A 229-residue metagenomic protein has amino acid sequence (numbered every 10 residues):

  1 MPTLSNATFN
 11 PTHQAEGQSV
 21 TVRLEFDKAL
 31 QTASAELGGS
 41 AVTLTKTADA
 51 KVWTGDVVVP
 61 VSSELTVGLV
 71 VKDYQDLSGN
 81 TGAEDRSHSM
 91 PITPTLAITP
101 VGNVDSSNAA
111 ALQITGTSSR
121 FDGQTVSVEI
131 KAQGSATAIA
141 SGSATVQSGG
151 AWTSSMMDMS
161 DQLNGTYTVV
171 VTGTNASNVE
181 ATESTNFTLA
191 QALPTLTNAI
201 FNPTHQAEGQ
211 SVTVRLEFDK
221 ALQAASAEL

Functional and structural regions predicted by a protein language model:
M1-T3, D76, R86-A97, N178 (+1 more regions): Flexible, low-complexity linkers/stalks enriched in Thr/Pro that connect modular domains
T12-Q18, G102-A110, T204-Q210: Short, solvent-exposed loop/linker segments at the N-terminal edge of repeated beta-sheet extracellular domains
V20-T45, Q124-Q133, D219-L229: Short, surface-exposed alpha-helix to beta-strand junction/turn motifs within ectodomains of secreted and cell-envelope
V22-F26, I114-S118, V214-F218: Aromatic/hydrophobic beta-strand junction motif of beta-rich domains
G39-A48, A138-G149: Solvent-exposed serine/threonine-rich low-complexity stretches and specific carbohydrate-binding patches
D49-D56, S148-M156: Aromatic sugar-binding surface patches on proteins that engage polysaccharides or sugar-phosphate polymers
V58-T66, D158-T166: Surface-exposed, short loops/turns at beta-strand junctions within beta-sandwich domains
V71-Y74, V171-G173: Conserved structural position at the C-terminal beta-strand of extracellular beta-sandwich adhesion modules
